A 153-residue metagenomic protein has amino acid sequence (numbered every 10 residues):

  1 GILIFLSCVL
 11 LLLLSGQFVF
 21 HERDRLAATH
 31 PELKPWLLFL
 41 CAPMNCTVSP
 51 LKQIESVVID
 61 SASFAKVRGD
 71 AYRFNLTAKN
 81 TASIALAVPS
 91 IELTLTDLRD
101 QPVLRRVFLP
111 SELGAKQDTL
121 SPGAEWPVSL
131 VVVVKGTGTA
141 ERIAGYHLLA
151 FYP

Functional and structural regions predicted by a protein language model:
G1-A71, A87, G138-I143, A150-P153: Membrane engagement elements in two modes
Q53-P153: C-terminal soluble domains/tails of integral membrane proteins
